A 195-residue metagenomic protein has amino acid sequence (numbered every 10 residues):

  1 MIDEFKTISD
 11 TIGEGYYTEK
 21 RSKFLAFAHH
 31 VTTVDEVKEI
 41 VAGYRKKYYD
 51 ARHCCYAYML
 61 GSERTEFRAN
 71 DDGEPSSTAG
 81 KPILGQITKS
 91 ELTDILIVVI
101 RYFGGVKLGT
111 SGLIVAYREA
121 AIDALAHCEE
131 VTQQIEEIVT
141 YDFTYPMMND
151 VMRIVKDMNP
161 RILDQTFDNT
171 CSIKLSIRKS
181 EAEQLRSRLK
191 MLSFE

Functional and structural regions predicted by a protein language model:
M1-T78, D164, A182: C-terminal regulatory domains involved in ligand/effector binding and gene-expression control
F27-H30, E137-F143, T170-I177: Short cationic amphipathic helices and targeting signals
Y48-A51, M158-L163, K190-E195: A common structural junction motif
C54-Y56, E130-V139, Q165-N169: Interdomain boundary/hinge elements
F67, E74-L108: Ordered, amphipathic secondary-structure segments that act as subunit-interaction surfaces in large macromolecular
L96-V99, V106-D150, I154-V155: Glycine- and Gly-Pro-enriched alpha-helical subdomains that act as flexible, kink-prone "lid/hinge" or packing modules
V151-D157, Q184-S193: Short amphipathic alpha-helices in soluble, non-transmembrane regions that often serve as interface/regulatory elements
L175, E181-Q184: Terminal, non-globular segments
